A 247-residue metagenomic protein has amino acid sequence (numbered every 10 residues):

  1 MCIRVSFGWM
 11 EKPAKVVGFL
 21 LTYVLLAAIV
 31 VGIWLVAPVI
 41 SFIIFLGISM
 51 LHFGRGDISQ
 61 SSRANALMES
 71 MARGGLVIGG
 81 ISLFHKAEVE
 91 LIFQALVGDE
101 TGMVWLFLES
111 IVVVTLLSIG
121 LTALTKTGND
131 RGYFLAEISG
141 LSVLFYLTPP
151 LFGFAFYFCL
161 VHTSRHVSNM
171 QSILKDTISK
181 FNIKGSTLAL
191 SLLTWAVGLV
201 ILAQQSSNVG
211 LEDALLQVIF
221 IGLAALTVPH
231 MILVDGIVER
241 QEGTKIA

Functional and structural regions predicted by a protein language model:
C2-S6: Conserved small/polar residues in nucleotide/adenosyl-binding loops
G8-L83, Q94-G98: Membrane-interface helix-loop-helix junctions at boundaries between adjacent transmembrane segments
V31-G32, I78-A95, L144-G153, L192-S207: Hydrophobic alpha-helical transmembrane segments in multi-pass integral membrane proteins
V39-L51, G153-R165, I219-L223: Hydrophobic core segments of alpha-helical transmembrane domains in multi-pass membrane proteins
A64-K126: Long hydrophobic alpha-helical segments that form multi-pass transmembrane helix bundles in integral membrane proteins
T148, Y157-L174: Predominantly late transmembrane helices and immediately cytosolic-facing juxtamembrane segments
D176, V200-I221: Extracellular/periplasmic helix-loop-helix junctions in multi-pass membrane proteins
K184-T194: Select subsegments of transmembrane alpha-helices in polytopic membrane proteins, especially boundary-proximal
